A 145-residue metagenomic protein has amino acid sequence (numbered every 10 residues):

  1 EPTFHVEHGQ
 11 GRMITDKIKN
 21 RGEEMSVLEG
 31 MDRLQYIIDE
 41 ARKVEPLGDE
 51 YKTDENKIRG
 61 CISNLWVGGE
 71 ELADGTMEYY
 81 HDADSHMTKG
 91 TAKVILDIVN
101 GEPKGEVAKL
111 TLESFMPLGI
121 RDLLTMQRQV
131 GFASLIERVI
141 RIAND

Functional and structural regions predicted by a protein language model:
V6-G9: Short hydrophobic alpha-helical segments enriched in small aliphatic residues
M13-K52: Extended low-complexity intrinsically disordered regions
R33, M87-A92, P103, T111 (+1 more regions): Amphipathic alpha-helical interface surfaces
G48-E70: Structured beta-strand/loop patches that form or line metal/cofactor-binding pockets in enzymes
E70-M87, L96-N100: Conserved interaction-surface patches within small, structured recognition/assembly domains
A83, M116-D145: C-terminal binding/interaction regions
G101-L118: Glycine-rich phosphate/pyrophosphate-binding loops and their adjacent beta-strand/loop elements at enzyme active sites
